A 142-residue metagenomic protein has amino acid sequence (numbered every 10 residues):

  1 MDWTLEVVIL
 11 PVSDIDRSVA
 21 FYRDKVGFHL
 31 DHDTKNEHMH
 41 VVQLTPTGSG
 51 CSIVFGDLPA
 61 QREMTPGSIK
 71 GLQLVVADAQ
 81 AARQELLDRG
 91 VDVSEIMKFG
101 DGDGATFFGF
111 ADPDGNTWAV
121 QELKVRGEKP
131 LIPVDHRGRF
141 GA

Functional and structural regions predicted by a protein language model:
M1-W3, V7, D31-T34, H40 (+2 more regions): Vicinal oxygen chelate
D2-W3, I9-S52, D88: Core segments of cupin and vicinal oxygen chelate
L10, G71-V76: Short, well-ordered beta-strand elements within core beta-sheets of diverse protein domains
I15, A79-Q80, P113: Residues at or immediately preceding the N-termini of alpha-helices
F21, A79-E85: Short amphipathic alpha-helices within nucleic acid-binding modules
P46-G48, T65, D101-D103: Extracellular/periplasmic catalytic domains that process cell-envelope and extracellular macromolecules
T47-S52, A60-Q61, A77-A81: Short, charged/polar surface micro-motifs in flexible loops or helix N-caps
